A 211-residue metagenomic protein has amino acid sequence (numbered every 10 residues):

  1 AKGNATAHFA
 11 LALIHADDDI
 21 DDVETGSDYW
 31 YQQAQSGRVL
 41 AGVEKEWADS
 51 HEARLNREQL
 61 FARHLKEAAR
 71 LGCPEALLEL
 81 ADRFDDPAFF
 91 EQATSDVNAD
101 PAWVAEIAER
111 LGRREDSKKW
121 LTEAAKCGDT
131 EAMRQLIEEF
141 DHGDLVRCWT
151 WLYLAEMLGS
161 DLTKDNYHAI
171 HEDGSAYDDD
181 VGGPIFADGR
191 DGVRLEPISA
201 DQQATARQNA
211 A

Functional and structural regions predicted by a protein language model:
A1, S27-Q33, R54-E67, A88-V97 (+2 more regions): Alpha-helical repeat scaffolds
A1-E58, A62-C73, L77-A81, D179-A211: N-terminal alpha-helical interaction modules that lie
K2-A5, L11, D17-D19, V23 (+8 more regions): Short helix-capping/linker turns of helical repeat alpha-solenoids
H8-F9, A62, L77-L78, K118 (+3 more regions): Conserved positions within tetratricopeptide repeat
H51, K66, S95, I107 (+1 more regions): Short, charged/polar micro-motifs that form catalytic or ligand-binding hotspots
A76, E106, S117, S175-D179: Intrinsically disordered, low-complexity segments enriched in charged and polar residues
E106, L121-T122, R134-E138, L152: Generic hydrophobic alpha-helical scaffold/packing signal
E138-A211: Long, ordered, amphipathic alpha-helical scaffolds
